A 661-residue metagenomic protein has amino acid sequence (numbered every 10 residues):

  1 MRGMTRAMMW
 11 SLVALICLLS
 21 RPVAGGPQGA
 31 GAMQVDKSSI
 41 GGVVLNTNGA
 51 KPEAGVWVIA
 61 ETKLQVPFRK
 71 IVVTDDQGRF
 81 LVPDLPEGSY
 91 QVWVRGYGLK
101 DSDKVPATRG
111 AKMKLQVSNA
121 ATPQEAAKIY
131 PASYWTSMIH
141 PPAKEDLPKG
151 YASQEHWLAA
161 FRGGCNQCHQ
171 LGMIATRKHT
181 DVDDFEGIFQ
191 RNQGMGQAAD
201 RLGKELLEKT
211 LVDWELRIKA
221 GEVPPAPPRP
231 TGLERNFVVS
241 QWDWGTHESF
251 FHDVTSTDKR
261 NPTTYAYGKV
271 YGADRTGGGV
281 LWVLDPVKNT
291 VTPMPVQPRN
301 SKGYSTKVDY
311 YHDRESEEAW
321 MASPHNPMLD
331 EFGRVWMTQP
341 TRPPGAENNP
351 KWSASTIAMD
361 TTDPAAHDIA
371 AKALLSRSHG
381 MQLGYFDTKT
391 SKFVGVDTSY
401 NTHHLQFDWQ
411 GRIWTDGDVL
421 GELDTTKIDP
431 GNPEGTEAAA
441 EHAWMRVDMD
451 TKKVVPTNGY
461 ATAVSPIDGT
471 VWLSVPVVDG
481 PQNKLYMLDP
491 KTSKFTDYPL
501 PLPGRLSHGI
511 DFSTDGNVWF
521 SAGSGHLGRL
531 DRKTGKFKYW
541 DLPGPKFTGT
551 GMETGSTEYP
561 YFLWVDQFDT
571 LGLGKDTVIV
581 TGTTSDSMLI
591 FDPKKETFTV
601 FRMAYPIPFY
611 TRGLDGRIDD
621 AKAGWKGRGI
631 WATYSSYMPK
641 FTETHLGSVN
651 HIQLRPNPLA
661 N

Functional and structural regions predicted by a protein language model:
S38-I40, T47-L64, E87, Y134-D146: Short, ordered, surface-exposed loop/turn motifs in non-cytosolic proteins
T62-P67, S89, W93-T108: A short, solvent-exposed loop/turn motif at the edges and junctions of modular extracellular/periplasmic domains
K63-L81: Short, acidic Ser/Thr/Gly-rich low-complexity loop/linker segments typical of extracellular and cell-surface proteins
F161-G172: The canonical Cys-X-X-Cys-His
E248-A266, R314-F332, H403-Q410, P456-D468 (+4 more regions): Structural signature of eukaryotic scaffold interfaces centered on beta-propeller domains
F251-V254, P295-P298, E315-W320, G395-Y400 (+6 more regions): Surface loop/turn motifs at the tips and blade-to-blade linkers of beta-strand repeat domains
G272-R275, T338-H379, V419-E437, L473-P481 (+2 more regions): Short, conserved, GDST-rich strand-edge loop motifs in beta-rich repeat architectures
I607-N661: Blade-level signature of beta-propeller repeat domains, shared across WD40, Kelch, NHL, RCC1 and BNR/Asp-box propellers
